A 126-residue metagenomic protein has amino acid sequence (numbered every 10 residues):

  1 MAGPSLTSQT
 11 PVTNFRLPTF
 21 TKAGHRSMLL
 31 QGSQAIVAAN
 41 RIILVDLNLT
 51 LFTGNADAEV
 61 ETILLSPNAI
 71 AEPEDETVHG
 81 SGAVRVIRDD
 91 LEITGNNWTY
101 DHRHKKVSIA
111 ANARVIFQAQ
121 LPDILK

Functional and structural regions predicted by a protein language model:
M1-K126: Mature-chain termini and adjacent capping regions
